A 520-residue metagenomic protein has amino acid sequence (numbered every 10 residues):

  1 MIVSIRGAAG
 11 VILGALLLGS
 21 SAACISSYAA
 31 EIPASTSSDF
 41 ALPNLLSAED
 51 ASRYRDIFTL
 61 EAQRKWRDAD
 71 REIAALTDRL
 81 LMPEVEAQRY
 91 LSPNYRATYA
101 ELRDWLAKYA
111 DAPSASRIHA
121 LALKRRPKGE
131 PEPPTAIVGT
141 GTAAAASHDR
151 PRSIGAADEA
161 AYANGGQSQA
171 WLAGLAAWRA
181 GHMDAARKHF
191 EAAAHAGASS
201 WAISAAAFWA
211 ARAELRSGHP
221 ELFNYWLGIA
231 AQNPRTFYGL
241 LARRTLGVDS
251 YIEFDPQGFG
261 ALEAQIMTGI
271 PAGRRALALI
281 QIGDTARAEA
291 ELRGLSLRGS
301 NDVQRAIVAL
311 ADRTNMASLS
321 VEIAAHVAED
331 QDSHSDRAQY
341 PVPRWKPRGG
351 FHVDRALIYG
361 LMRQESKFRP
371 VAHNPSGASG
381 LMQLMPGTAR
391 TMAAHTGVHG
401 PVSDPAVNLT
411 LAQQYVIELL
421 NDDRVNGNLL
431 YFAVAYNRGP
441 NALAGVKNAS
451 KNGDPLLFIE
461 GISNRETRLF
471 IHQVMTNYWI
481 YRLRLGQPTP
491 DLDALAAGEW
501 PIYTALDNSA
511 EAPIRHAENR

Functional and structural regions predicted by a protein language model:
G10-A22: Bacterial N-terminal signal peptides
Y28-L76, L80-V85, P133-I154, G165 (+2 more regions): N-terminal leader/linker segments that initiate helical-solenoid repeat arrays
S52-K65, A146, S168-H182, I270-R287 (+1 more regions): Alpha-helical segment of the N-proximal tetratricopeptide repeat
F58, L91, L175, W209-R212 (+2 more regions): Residue-level recognition of tetratricopeptide repeat
R79-S92, R96-A115, L121-L123, P134-G139 (+7 more regions): Catalytic glycan-binding domains that act on GlcNAc-containing polysaccharides
D158-E159, G166-A198: Alpha-helical adaptor scaffolds
